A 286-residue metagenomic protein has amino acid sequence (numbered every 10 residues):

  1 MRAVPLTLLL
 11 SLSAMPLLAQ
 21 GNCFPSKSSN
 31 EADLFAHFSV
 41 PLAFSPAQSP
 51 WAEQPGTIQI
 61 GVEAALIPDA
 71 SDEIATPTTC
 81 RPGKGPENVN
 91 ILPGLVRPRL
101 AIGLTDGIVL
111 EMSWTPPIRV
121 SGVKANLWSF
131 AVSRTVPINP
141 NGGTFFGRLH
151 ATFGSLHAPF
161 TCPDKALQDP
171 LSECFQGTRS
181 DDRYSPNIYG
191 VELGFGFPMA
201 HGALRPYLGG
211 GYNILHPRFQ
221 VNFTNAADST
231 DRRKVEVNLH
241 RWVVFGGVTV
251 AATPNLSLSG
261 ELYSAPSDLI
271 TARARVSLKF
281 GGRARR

Functional and structural regions predicted by a protein language model:
Q20-N139, T152-G154: Transmembrane beta-barrel domains of Gram-negative outer membranes and organellar outer membranes
Q54-I58, I91-V96, K124-W128, G143 (+3 more regions): Residues that define the transmembrane beta-barrel architecture of outer-membrane proteins
I60-A64, L100, L110-M112, V132 (+5 more regions): Membrane-embedded beta-strand positions of outer-membrane beta-barrel proteins
A64-A70, W114-R119, V136, A151-H157 (+4 more regions): Transmembrane beta-strands of outer-membrane beta-barrel pores
S71-P77, P82-I91, R119-V123, F153-N187 (+2 more regions): Extracellular/periplasm-exposed beta-strand and loop segments of Gram-negative cell-envelope proteins, dominated by
I102, R134-V136, G143, F195-M199 (+3 more regions): Residue-level signature of outer-membrane beta-barrel architecture
D106-M112, N139-T144, G202-L204, A252-G260 (+1 more regions): Repeated loop/turn-to-beta-strand initiation elements of outer-membrane beta-barrel proteins
V132, D268-R286: Outer-membrane beta-barrel "beta-signal"
